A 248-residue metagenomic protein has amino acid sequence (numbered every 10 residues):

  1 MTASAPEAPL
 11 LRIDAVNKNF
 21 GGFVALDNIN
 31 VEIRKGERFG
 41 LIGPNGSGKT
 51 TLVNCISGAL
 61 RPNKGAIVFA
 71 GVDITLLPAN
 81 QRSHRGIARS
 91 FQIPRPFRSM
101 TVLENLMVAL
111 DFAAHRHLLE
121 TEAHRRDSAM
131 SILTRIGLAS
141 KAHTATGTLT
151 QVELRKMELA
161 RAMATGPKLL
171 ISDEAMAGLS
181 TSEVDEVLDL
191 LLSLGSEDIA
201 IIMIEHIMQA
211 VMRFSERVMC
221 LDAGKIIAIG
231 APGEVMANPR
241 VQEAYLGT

Functional and structural regions predicted by a protein language model:
T2-T248: Glycine-rich phosphate-binding loops of nucleotide-dependent enzymes
